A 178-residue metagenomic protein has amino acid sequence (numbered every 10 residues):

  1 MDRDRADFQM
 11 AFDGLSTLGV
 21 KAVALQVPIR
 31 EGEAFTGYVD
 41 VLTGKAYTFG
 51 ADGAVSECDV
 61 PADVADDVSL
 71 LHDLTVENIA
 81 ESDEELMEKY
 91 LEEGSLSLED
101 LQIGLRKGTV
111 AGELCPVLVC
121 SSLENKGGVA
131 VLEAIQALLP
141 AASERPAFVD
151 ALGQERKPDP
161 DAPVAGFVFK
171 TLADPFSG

Functional and structural regions predicted by a protein language model:
M1-G178: Structural and coupling elements of P-loop NTPases
